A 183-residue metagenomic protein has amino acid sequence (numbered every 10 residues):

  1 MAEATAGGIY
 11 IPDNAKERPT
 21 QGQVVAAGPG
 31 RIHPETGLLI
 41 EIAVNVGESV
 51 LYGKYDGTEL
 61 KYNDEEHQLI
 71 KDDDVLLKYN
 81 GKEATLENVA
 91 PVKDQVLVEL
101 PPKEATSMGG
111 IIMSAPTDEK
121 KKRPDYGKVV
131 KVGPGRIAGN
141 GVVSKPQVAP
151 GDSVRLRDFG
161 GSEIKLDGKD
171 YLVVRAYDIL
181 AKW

Functional and structural regions predicted by a protein language model:
M1-G81, L86-V92, L97-W183: Compact, glycine-rich, soluble single-domain proteins
